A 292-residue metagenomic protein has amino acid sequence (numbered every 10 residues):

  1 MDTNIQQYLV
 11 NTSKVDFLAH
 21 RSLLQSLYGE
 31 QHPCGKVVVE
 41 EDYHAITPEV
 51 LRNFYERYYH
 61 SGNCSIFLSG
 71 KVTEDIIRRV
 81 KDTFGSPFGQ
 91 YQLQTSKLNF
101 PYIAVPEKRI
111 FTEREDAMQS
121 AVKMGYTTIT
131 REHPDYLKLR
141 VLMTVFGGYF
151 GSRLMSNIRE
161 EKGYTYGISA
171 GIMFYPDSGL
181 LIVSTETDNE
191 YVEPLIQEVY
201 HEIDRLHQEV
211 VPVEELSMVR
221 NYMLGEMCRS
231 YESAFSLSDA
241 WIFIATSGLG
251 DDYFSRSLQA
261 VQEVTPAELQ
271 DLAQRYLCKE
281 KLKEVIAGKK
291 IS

Functional and structural regions predicted by a protein language model:
M1-Q94, T130, E160-S292: Charge-rich, well-structured scaffold segments of protease-associated domains
L9-S13, S96-F100, E107-E113, L154-M155 (+1 more regions): Intrinsically disordered, low-complexity boundary segments flanking structured domains
H20, K138-L139, L154, D239: Hydrophobic alpha-helical context, especially transmembrane and signal-peptide helices
Q92-G151: His/Glu-based metal-binding/catalytic segments typifying zinc-dependent metallopeptidases
V145, Y149-Y164, Y175: M16/MPP (pitrilysin/insulinase) zinc-metallopeptidase core fold and M16-derived inactive scaffolds
